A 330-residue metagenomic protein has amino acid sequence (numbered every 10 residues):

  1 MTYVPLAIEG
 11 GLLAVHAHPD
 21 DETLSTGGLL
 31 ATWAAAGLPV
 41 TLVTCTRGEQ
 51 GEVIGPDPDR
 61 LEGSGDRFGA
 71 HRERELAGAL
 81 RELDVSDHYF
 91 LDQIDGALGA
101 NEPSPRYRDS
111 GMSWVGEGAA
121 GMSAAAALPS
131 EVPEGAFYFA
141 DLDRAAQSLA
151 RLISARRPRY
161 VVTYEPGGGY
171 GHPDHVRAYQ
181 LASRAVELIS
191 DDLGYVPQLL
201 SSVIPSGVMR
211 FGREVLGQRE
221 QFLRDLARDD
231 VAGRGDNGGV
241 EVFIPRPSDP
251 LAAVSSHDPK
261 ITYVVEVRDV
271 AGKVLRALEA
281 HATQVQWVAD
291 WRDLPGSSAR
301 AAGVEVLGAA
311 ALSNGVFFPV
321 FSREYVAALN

Functional and structural regions predicted by a protein language model:
M1-R156, R184, L188-D192: Active-site rim/loop-helix segments in enzyme catalytic domains that contact anionic ligands
M1-V15, N101-P103, A120-N330: Metal-dependent de-N-acetylase/amidase catalytic core
